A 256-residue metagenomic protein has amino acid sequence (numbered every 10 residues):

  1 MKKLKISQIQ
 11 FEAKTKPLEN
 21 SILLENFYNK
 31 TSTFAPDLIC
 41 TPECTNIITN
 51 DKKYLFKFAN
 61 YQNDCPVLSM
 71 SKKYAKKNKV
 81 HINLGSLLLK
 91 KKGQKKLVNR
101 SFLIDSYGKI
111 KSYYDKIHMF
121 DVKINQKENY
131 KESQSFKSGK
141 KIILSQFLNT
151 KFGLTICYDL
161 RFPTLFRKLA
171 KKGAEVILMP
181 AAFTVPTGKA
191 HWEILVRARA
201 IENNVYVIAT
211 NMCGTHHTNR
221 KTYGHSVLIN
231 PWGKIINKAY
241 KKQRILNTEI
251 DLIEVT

Functional and structural regions predicted by a protein language model:
K2, K76-N83, K95-L97, Y113 (+2 more regions): Short, basic and Ser/Thr-rich N-terminal targeting/leader segments
K3-T15, N20, C40, R100 (+4 more regions): Active-site-proximal beta-strand elements of phosphoester/diester hydrolases
I9, Y114, S145, T210 (+2 more regions): Hydrophobic residues at beta-strand termini and immediately following loops that shape nucleotide-binding pockets
P17, E25-Y107, F183-A198, E202-V205: Cys-nucleophile CN-hydrolase/nitrilase-fold catalytic domain and related Cys-dependent amidase chemistry that acts on
E19-Y28, R161-R167: Short, acidic/polar
Q62-N83, K151, L160-L246: CN hydrolase (nitrilase-like) catalytic-core segments centered on the catalytic cysteine and neighboring Lys/Glu
L84-S86, R100-L103, I143-S145, S226-L228 (+1 more regions): Short beta-strand scaffold segments in enzyme catalytic cores
K92-K172, V185-I194: Active-site catalytic loop in hydrolytic enzyme cores
